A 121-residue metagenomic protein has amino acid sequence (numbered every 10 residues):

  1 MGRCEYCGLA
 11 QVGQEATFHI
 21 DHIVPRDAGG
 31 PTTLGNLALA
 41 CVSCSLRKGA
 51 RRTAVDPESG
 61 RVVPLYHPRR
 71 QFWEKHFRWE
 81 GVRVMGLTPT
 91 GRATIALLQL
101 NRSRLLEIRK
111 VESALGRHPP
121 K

Functional and structural regions predicted by a protein language model:
M1-F18, A38-K48: Short cysteine-rich loop/turn motifs with clustered Cys
L9-G13, P31, G35, L46-K121: Extended charged
H19-P25: Histidine-centered catalytic micro-motifs
H22, G35-N36: Hydrophobic alpha-helical segments
P25, A38-L39, L98: Alpha-helix boundary/interfacial micro-motifs
